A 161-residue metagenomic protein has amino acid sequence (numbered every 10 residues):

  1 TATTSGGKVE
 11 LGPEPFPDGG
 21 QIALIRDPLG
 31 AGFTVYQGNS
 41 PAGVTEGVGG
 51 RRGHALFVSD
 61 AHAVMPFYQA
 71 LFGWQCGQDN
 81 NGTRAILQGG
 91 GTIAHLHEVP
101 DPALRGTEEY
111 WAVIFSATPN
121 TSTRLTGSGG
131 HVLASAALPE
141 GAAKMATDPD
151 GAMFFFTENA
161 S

Functional and structural regions predicted by a protein language model:
T1-T4, D60-Q75, T121-G127: Amphipathic alpha-helical segments
T3-G50, A55-L56, Q78-P102, S122-S161: Vicinal oxygen chelate
F16, A61, A117: Hydrophobic pocket-lining residues within nucleotide cofactor-binding pockets
A42, G73-W74, Q78, S116-A117: A generic structural signal for solvent-exposed, polar alpha-helical segments
F57, I114-T118: Short hydrophobic/aromatic beta-strand micro-patches that form the beta-sheet surface supporting nucleotide- or nucleic
Y110-W111: Eukaryotic phosphotyrosine signaling hubs
